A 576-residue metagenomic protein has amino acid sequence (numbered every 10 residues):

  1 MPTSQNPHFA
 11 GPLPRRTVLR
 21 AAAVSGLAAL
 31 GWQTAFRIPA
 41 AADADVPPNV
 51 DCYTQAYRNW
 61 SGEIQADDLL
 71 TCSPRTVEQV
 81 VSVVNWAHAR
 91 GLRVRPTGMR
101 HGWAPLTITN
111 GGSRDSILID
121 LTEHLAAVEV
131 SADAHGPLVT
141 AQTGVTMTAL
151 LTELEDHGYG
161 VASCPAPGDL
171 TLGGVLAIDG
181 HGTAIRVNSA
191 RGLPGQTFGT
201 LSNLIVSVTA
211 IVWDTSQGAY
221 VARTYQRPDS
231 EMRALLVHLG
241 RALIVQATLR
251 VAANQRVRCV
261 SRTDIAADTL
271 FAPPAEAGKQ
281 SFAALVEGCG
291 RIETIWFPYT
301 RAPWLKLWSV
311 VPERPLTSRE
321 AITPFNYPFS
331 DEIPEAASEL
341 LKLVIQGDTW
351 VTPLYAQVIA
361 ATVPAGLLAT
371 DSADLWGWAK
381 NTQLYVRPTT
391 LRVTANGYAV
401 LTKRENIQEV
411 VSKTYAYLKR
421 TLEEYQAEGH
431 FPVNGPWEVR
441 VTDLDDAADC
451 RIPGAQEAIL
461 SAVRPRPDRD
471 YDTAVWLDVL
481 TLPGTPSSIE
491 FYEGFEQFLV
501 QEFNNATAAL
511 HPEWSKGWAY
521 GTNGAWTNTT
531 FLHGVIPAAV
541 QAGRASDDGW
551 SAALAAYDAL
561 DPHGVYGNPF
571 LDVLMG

Functional and structural regions predicted by a protein language model:
M1-L13: N-terminal secretory signal peptides
G11, W32-Q65, T317-S318: C-terminal segment of N-terminal export signals and the immediately downstream linker at the start of the mature
L13-L27: N-terminal export leaders
G62-G144, T148-A162, T294: Glycine-rich N-terminal segment of FAD-binding domains in flavoprotein oxidoreductases, spanning the beta-loop-helix
R95, G158-A166, Q217-R223, R256-R258 (+1 more regions): Short secondary-structure capping/junction motifs at helix and strand boundaries
A104-L125, G182-T215, L243-R250: Structural signature of FAD isoalloxazine-binding scaffolds in flavoprotein oxidoreductases
G111-R114, D374-G576: Conserved glycine-rich FAD pyrophosphate-binding loop
I205-G435, R440-V441: C-terminal substrate-binding/cap subdomain adjacent to the FAD-binding core in PCMH-type and related FAD-linked
